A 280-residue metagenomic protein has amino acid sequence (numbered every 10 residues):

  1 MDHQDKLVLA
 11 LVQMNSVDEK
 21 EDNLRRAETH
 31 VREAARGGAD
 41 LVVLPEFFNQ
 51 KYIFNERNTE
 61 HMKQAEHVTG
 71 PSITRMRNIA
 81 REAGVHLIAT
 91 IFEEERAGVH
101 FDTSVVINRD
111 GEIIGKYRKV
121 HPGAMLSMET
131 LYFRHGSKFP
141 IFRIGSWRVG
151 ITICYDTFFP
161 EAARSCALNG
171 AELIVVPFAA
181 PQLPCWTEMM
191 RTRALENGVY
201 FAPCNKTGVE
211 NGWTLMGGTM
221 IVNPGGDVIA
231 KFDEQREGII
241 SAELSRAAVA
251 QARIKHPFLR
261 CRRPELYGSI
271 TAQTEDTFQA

Functional and structural regions predicted by a protein language model:
M1-D40, V175: N-terminal active-site segment of His-dependent metallophosphoesterases
D2-L9, I141-G150, L173: Beta-strand-turn-beta hairpins that frame and shape the catalytic cleft of phosphate-ester-processing enzymes
V8, I88, T103, K138 (+1 more regions): Conserved beta-strand and immediately adjacent loop positions that scaffold enzyme active sites
K20, T29-D110, K116, A180-N197: Cys-nucleophile CN-hydrolase/nitrilase-fold catalytic domain and related Cys-dependent amidase chemistry that acts on
Q50, R57, V105, Y117-G123 (+2 more regions): Short beta->alpha transition motifs characteristic of CBS
A65-I88, T157-E243: CN hydrolase (nitrilase-like) catalytic-core segments centered on the catalytic cysteine and neighboring Lys/Glu
E66, N78, E94-N169, Q182-E188 (+3 more regions): Active-site catalytic loop in hydrolytic enzyme cores
K116, I141, K206-A280: C-terminal beta-strand edge segments of enzyme domains
